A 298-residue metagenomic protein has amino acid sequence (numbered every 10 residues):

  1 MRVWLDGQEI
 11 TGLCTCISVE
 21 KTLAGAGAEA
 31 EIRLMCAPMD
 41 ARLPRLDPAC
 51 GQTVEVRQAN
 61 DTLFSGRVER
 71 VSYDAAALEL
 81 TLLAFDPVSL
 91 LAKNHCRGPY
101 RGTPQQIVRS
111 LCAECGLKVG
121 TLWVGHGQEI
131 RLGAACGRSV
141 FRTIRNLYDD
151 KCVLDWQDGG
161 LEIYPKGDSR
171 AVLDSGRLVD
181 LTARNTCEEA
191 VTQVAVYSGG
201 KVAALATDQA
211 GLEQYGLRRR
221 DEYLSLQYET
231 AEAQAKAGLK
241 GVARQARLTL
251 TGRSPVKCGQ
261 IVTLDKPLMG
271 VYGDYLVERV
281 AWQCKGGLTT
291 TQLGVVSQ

Functional and structural regions predicted by a protein language model:
M1-L5, W156-G287, L293, S297: Acidic, small/polar-enriched beta strand-loop surface segments
M1-L90, G176-V179, Q245: Assembly/oligomerization scaffold segments
I32, A84, C96-V119, A134-D158 (+2 more regions): Amphipathic, non-transmembrane alpha-helical segments in extracytoplasmic/periplasmic proteins
D40, D150-V153, Q283-C284: Short beta-strands and strand-coil junctions in structured, solvent-facing domains, enriched
D40, Y100-G102, L250-P255: Short, surface-exposed ligand-recognition loops at beta-strand->loop->(often short) alpha-helix junctions that present
T62-R67, T81, H95-R97, R247 (+2 more regions): Well-ordered beta-strand positions in beta-sheet-rich domains
L78-E79, A84-V88, G120-A190: Short beta-strand-centered interaction patches in the first periplasmic/extracellular domains of large envelope
A92-R97, L173-S175: Short, charged, solvent-exposed linker or helix-capping segments at domain edges/interfaces that act as flexible hinges
